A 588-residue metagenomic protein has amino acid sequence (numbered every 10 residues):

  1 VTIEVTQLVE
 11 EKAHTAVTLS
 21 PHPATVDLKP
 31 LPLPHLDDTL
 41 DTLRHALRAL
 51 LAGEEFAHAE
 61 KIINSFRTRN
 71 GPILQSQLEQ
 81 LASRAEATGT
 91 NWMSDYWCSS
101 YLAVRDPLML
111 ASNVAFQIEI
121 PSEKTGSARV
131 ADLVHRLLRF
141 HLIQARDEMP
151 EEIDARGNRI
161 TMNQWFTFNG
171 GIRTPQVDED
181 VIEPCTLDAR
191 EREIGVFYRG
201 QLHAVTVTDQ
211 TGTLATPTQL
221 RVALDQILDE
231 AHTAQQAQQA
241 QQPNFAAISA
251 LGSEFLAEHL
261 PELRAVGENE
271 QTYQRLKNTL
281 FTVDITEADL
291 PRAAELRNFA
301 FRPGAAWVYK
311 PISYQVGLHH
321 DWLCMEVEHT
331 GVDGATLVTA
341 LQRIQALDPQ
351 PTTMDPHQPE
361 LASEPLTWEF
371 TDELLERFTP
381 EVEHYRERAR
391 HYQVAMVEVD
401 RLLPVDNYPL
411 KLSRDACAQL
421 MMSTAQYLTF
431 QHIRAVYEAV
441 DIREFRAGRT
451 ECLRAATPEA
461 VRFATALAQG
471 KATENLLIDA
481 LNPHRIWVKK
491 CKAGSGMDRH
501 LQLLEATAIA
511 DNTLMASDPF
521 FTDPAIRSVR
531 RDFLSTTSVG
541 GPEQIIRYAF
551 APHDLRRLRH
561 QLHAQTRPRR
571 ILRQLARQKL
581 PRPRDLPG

Functional and structural regions predicted by a protein language model:
T2-K310, H319-H320, E328, V332-G588: Long, Pro/Ser/Thr-rich low-complexity/intrinsically disordered regulatory tracts in eukaryotic proteins
